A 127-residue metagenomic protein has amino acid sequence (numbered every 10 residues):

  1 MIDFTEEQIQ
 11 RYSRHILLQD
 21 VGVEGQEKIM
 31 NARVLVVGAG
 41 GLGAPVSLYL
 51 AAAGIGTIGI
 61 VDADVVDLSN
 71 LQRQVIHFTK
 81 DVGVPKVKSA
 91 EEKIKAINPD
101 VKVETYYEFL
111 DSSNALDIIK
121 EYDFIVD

Functional and structural regions predicted by a protein language model:
M1-D127: Adenine nucleotide-associated cytosolic modules
